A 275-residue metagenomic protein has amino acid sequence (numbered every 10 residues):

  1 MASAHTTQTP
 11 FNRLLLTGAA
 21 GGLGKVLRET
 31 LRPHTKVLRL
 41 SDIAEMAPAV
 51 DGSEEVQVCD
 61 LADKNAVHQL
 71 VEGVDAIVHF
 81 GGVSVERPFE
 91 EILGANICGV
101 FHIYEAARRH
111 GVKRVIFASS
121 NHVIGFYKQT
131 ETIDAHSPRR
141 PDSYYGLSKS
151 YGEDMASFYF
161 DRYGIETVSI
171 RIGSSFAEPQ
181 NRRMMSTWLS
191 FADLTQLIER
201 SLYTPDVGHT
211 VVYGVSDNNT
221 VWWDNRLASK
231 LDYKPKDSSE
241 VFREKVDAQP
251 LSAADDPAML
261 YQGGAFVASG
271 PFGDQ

Functional and structural regions predicted by a protein language model:
F11-P33: N-terminal Rossmann NAD(P)H-binding glycine-rich loop of SDR-like oxidoreductase domains
H34-A47: Conserved glycine-rich Rossmann-like NAD(P)H-binding loop of the short-chain dehydrogenase/reductase
A47, V211, N218-K234, V246-Q275: Conserved C-terminal active-site "lid" loop/helix of NAD(P)H-dependent oxidoreductases that clamps the redox cofactor
S53-E54, C59-A95: NAD(P)H-binding glycine-rich loop region in Rossmannoid oxidoreductase-like domains and their noncatalytic homologs
C59-A62, E91-H102, H110, N121 (+3 more regions): Glycine-rich NAD(P)-binding loop of the Rossmann-fold in SDR/ketoreductase-type enzymes
G94, K128-T167: Catalytic helix-loop patch of NAD(P)-dependent Rossmann-fold dehydrogenases
H102-R140: Conserved Rossmann-fold NAD(P)-dependent oxidoreductase catalytic core, especially the SDR/UDP-sugar
R171-E178, W188-H209, D217: Alpha-helical substrate-binding/gating segment
